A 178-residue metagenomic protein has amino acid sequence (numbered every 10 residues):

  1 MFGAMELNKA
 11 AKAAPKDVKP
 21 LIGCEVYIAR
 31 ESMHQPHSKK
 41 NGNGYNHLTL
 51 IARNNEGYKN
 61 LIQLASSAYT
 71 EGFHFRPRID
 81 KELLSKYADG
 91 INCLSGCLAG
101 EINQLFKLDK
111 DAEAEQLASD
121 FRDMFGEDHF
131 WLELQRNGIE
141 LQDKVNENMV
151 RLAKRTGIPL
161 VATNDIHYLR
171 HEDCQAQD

Functional and structural regions predicted by a protein language model:
M1-D178: Phosphodiester-processing cores and adjacent nucleic acid-binding clamps
